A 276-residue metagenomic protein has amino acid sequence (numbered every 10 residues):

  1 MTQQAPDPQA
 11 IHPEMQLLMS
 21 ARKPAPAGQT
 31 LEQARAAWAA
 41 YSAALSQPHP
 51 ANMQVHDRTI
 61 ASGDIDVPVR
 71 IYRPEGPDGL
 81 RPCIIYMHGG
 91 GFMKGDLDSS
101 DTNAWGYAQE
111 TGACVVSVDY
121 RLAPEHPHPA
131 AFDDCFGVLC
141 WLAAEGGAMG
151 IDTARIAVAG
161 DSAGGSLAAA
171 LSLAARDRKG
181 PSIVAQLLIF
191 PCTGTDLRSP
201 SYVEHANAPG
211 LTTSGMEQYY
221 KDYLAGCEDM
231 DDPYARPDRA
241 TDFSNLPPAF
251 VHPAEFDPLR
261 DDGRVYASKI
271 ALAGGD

Functional and structural regions predicted by a protein language model:
T2-Q29, A40, L45-D276: Alpha/beta-hydrolase superfamily serine-hydrolase fold, recognizing
